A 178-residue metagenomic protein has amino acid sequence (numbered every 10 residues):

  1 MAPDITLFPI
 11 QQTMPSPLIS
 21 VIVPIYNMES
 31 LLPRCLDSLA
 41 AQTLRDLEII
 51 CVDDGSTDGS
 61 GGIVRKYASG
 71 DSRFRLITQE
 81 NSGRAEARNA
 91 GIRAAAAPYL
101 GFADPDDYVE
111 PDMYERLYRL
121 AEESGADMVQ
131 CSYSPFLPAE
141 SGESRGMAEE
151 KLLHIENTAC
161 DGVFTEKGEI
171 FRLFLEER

Functional and structural regions predicted by a protein language model:
A2-R178: Nucleotide-sugar donor-binding/catalytic module of glycosyltransferases that assemble extracellular/cell-envelope
